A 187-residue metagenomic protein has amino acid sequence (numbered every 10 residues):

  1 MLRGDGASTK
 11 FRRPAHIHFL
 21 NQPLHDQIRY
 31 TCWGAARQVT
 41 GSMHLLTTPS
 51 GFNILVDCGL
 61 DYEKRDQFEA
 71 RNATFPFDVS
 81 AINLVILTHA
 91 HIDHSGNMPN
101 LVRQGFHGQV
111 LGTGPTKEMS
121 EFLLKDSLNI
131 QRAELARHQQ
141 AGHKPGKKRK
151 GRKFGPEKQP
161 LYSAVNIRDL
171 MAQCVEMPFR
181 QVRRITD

Functional and structural regions predicted by a protein language model:
M1-L20: N-terminal amphipathic/basic-hydrophobic helices that include classical n-h-c signal peptides and signal-anchor
G6, P14, S80, I185-T186: Residue-level detector of intrinsically disordered, flexible termini and proteolytic processing junctions
R12, I17, A141-G142, G146-R149 (+1 more regions): Extended rod-forming repeat segments used as scaffolds/tethers
N21-H25: Flexible, polar/low-complexity N-terminal or interdomain linker segments that lie immediately upstream of folded
D26-W33, V39, L45-F52, Q181-D187: Catalytic core of the metallo-beta-lactamase
A36-G41, T48-G108, G112-M119, L123-L170: Pre-active-site segment of Zn-dependent metallo-hydrolases
R168-D169, Q173-D187: Short, intrinsically disordered, charge-balanced linker/junction segments flanking boundaries in proteins
